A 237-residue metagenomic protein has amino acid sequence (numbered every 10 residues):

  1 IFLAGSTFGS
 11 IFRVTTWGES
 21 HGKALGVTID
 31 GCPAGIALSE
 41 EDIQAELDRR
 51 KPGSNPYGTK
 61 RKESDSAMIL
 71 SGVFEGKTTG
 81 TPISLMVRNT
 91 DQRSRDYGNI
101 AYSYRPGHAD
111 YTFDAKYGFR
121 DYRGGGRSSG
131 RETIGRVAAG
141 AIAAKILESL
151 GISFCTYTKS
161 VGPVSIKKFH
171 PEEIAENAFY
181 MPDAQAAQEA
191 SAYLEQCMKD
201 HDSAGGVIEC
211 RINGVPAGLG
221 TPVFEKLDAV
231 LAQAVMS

Functional and structural regions predicted by a protein language model:
F2-R61: N-terminal, positively charged regions that mediate nucleic acid binding
F2-W17, F119-D121, D228-A232, S237: Short, hydrophobic/aliphatic alpha-helical segments
F12-C32, R131-I146, F224-L227, M236-S237: Conserved phosphate/anionic-ligand binding catalytic regions in large, soluble enzymes, centered on
F12-G18, L25-G31, I83-L85, F113 (+2 more regions): Short beta-strand elements
G35-E40, S94-D96, G220: Short, conserved charged micro-motifs
E46-P106: Glycine-rich, N-terminal phosphate-binding loop and its surrounding beta-alpha-beta segment
T90-G125, I166-F169: Flexible glycine-/small-residue-enriched beta->alpha junction loops that bind anionic phosphate/pyrophosphate groups
A115-V223: Glycine-rich, mobile lid/loop segments that gate access to catalytic sites or pores
